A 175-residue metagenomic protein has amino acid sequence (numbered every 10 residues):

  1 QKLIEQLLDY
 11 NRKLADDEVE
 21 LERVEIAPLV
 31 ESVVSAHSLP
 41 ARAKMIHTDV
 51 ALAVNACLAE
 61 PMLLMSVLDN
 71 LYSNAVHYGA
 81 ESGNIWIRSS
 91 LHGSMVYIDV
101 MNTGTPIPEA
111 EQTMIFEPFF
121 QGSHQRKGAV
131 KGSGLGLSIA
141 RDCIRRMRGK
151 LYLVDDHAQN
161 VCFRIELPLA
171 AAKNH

Functional and structural regions predicted by a protein language model:
L14-E20, L52, A56-A59: Conserved micro-motifs of the catalytic ATP-binding
E20-S35: A conserved beta-strand-to-alpha-helix junction within the catalytic ATP-binding
P40-D49: Short conserved segments within the C-terminal catalytic ATPase subdomain
A75-V76: Short helix-loop "hinge" at the ATP-lid/N-box region of the Bergerat-fold HATPase_c
S82-S94: Short beta-strand/loop element within the Bergerat-fold HATPase_c
I107-F119: Short conserved segment of the HATPase_c
